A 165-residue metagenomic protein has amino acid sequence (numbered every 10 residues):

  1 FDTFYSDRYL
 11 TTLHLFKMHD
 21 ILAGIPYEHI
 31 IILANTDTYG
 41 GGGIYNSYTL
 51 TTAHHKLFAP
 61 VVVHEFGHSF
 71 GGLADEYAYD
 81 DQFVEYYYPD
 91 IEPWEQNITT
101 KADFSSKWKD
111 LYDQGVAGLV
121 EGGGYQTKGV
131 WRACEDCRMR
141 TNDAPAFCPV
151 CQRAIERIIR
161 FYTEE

Functional and structural regions predicted by a protein language model:
F1-D81: Active-site-proximal segment of zinc-dependent metalloprotease catalytic domains
Y77-E165: Replace "(M1/M4/M9/M12/WLM)" with "(e.g., M1/M4/M8/M9/M12/M26/WLM)" and add "not limited to" to clarify scope
